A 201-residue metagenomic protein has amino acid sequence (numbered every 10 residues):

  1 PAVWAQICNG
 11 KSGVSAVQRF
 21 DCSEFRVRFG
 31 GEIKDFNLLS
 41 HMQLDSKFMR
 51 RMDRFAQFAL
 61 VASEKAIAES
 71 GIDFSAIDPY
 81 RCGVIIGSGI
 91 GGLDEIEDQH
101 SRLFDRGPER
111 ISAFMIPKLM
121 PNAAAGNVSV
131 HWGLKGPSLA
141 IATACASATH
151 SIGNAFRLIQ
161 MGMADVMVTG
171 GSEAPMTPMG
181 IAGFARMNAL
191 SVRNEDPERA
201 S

Functional and structural regions predicted by a protein language model:
P1, S23, V27, M49 (+5 more regions): Electropositive phosphate-/nucleotide-binding environments in soluble metabolic enzymes
P1-F48, S70: ACP-dependent fatty acid/polyketide chain-elongation machinery
A5, V27, G31, Q57-A68 (+1 more regions): N-terminal, well-ordered alpha-helical segments
C8-V17, M49, A68-Y80, G89-S201: Acyl-thioester C-C bond-transforming condensing/cleaving domain
L39-A76: Glycine-rich, N-terminal phosphate-binding loop and its surrounding beta-alpha-beta segment
